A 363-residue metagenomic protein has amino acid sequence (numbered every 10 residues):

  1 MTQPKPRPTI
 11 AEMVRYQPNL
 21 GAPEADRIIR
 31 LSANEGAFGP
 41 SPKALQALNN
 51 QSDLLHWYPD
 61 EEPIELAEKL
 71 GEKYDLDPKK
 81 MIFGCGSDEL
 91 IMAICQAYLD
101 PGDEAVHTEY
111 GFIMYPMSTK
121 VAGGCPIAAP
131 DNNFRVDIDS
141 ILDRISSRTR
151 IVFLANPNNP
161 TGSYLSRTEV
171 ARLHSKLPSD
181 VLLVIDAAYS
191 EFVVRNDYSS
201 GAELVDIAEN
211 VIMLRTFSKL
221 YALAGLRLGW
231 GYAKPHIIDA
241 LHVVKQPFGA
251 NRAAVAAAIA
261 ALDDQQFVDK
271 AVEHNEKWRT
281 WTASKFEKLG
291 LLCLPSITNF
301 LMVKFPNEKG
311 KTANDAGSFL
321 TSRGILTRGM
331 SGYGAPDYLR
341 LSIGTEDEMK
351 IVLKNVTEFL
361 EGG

Functional and structural regions predicted by a protein language model:
M1-W57: N-terminal "arm"/small-domain region of PLP-dependent enzymes with the aminotransferase-like
I64-E104: Phosphate-binding glycine-rich loop
A97-L154: PLP-dependent aminotransferase-like
I138-S147, P160-L183, Y189-S218: Active-site pre-lysine segment of PLP-dependent enzymes
L154, I185-D186: Hydrophobic residues in beta-strands of the RecA-like P-loop NTPase core, especially within AAA+ ATPase
N210-L294: PLP-dependent aminotransferase class I/II
E276, E287-R323, L339: Conserved PLP-binding catalytic core of the aspartate aminotransferase-like
S322-R323, R328, G332-G363: PLP-dependent enzyme catalytic core of the Aspartate aminotransferase-like
